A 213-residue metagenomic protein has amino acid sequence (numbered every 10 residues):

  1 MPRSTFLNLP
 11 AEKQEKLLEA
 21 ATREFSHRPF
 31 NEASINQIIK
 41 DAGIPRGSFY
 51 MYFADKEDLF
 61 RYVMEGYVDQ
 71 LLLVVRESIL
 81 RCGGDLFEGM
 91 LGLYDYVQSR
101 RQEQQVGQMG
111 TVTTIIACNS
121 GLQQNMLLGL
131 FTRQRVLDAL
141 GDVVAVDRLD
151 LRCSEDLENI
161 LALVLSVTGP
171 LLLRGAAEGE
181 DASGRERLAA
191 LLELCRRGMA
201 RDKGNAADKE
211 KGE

Functional and structural regions predicted by a protein language model:
M1-R28, Q37, D41: Basic, helix-initiating cap at the start of DNA-binding domains
K16, H27-D58, Y62: Helix-turn-helix
A20, E24, Y96, S166-R174: Amphipathic alpha-helical interface segments
Y62, E77-Q104: Hydrophobic alpha-helical connector segments
E65-L71: Short, basic, alpha-helical segments at the C-terminal edge of helix-turn-helix-like DNA-binding modules
D69, E88, S120-D150, E155-A162 (+1 more regions): Amphipathic alpha-helical packing segments from all-alpha helical-bundle domains
E88-G92, R100-L127, D138-G141, P170-A177: Amphipathic alpha-helical segments used for helix-helix packing
D142-A145, P170, R174, E178-E213: C-terminal peripheral helix-coil segments that are non-catalytic and often amphipathic
